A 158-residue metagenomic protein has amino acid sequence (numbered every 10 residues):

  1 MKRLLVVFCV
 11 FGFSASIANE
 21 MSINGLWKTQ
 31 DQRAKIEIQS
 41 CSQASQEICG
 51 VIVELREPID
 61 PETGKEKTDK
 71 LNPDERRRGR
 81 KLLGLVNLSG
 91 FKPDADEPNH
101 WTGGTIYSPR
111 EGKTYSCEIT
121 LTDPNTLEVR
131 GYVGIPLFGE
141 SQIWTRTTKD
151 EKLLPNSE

Functional and structural regions predicted by a protein language model:
R3-S14: Sec-dependent N-terminal signal peptides
I17-L26, L153-P155: N-terminal helix-cap/turn-to-beta initiation motif at the start of protein domains
N24, Q30-Q32, I36-S116, K149 (+1 more regions): Central antiparallel beta-sheet cores of small beta-barrel/beta-sandwich binding domains
C117-L121, V133-I135: Exposed beta-sheet edge/beta-hairpin loop segments within beta-rich domains
D123-N125: Residue-level recognition of beta-strand termini and adjacent short loop/turns
E128-Y132: C-terminal charged interaction modules
V133-E158: Edge beta-strand at a domain terminus
